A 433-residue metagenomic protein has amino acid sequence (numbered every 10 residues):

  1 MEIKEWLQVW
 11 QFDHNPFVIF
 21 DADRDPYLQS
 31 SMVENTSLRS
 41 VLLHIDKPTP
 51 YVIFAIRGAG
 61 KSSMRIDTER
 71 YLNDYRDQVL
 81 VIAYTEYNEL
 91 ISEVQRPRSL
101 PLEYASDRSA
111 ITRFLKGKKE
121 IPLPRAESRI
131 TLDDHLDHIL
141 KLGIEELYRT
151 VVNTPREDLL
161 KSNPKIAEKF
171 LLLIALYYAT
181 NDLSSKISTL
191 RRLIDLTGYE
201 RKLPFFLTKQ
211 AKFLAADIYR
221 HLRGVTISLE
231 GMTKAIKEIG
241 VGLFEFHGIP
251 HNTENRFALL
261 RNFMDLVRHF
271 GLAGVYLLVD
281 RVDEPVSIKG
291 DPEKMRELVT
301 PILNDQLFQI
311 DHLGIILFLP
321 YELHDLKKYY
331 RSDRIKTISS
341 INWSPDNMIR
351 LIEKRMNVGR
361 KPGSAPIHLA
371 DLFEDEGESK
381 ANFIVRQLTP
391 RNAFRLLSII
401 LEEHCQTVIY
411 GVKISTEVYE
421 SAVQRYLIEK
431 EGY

Functional and structural regions predicted by a protein language model:
M1-Y51, N73-R76, Q95, L100 (+3 more regions): A short, basic N-terminal segment
V9, H221-K380: The catalytic "switch" region of P-loop NTPases
T36-S37, T68-E69, V299-L303: Short, well-ordered amphipathic alpha-helices
I53, I82-Y84, S339-W343: Hydrophobic residues at beta-strand termini and immediately following loops that shape nucleotide-binding pockets
I56: P-loop (Walker A) phosphate-binding loop of NTP-binding proteins
A59, S63-F270, P390, C405-Q406: P-loop NTPase nucleotide-binding core
I139-L147, I352-M356, L397: Short amphipathic C-terminal alpha-helix that caps PH/PH-like domains
G359-Y433: C-terminal alpha-helical "lid" subdomain
